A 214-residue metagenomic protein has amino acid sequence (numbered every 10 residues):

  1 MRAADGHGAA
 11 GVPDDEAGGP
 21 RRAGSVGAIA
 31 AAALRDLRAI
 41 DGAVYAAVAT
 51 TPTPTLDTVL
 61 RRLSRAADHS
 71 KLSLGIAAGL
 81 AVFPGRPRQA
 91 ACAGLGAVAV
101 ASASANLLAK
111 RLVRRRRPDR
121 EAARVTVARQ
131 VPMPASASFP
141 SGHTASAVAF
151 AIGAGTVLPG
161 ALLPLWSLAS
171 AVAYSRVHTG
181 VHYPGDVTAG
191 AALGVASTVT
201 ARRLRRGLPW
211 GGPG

Functional and structural regions predicted by a protein language model:
M1-G75, N106-S136: N-terminal transmembrane-helix/juxtamembrane module of multi-pass inner/ER membrane proteins
T55-L56, R86-A90, D119, L158-L163: Membrane-helix interface segments
D68, F83-G85, V113-R114, P159 (+1 more regions): Short helix-capping/hinge motifs at transmembrane helix termini and TM-loop junctions
S70, L74, L95-A99, A103 (+2 more regions): Alpha-helical transmembrane spans of integral membrane proteins, capturing the lipid-embedded, hydrophobic core of TM
G79, V100, S104-A109, V113 (+2 more regions): Alpha-helical membrane-inserting segments
L80-S104: Interfacial segments of alpha-helical transmembrane regions
G96-K110, L163-S175: Small-polar-interrupted transmembrane alpha-helices in polytopic inner-membrane proteins
A123-G214: Membrane-embedded catalytic cores of phosphoryl/pyrophosphoryl-handling enzymes
